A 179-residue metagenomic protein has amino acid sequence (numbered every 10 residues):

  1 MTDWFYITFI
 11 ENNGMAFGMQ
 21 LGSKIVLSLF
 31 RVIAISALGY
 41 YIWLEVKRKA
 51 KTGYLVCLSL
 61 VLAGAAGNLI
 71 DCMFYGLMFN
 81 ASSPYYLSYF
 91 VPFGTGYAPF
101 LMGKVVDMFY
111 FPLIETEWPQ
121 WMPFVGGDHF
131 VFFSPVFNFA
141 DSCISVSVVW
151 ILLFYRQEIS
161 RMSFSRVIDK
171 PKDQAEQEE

Functional and structural regions predicted by a protein language model:
M1-E179: Alpha-helical transmembrane bundles and membrane-interface segments of multipass inner-membrane proteins
